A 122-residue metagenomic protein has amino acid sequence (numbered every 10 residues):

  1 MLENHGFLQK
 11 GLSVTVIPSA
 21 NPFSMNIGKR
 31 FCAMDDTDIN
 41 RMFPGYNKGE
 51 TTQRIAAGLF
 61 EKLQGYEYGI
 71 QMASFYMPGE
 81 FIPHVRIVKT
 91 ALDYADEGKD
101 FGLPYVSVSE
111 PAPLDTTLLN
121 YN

Functional and structural regions predicted by a protein language model:
M1-N122: Structured catalytic-domain cores with a bias toward divalent-metal coordination
